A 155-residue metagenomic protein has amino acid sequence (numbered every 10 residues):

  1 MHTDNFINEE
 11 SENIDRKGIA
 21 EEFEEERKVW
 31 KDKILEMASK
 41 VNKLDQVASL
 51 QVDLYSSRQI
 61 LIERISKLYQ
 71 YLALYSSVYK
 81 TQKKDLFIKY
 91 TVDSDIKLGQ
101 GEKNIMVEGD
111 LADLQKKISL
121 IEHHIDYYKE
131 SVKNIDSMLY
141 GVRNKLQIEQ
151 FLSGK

Functional and structural regions predicted by a protein language model:
M1-E9, Q150-K155: Short acidic DE-rich linear segments
T3-A38: Extended, helix-rich architectural segments
D15, Q46, D53, S57-I60 (+3 more regions): Non-transmembrane, amphipathic alpha-helical segments
K28-I62: Short, charge-rich amphipathic alpha-helices with coiled-coil/heptad character
I65-L68, I125: Extended, charged alpha-helical coiled-coil scaffolds
A73-S119: Extended, amphipathic alpha-helical coiled-coil scaffold segments used for oligomerization/tethering in eukaryotic
A73-T81, Q115-I148: Long amphipathic alpha-helical coiled-coil segments
